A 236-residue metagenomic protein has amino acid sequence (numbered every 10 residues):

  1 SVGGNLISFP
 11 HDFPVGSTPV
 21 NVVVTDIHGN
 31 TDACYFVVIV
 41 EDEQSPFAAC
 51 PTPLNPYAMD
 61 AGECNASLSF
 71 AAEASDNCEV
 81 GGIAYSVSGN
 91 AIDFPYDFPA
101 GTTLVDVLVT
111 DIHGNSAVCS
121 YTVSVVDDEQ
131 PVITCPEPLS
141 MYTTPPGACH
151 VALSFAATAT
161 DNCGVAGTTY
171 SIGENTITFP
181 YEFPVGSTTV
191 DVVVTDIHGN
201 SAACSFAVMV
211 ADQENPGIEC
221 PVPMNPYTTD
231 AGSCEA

Functional and structural regions predicted by a protein language model:
S1-A236: Proline-threonine-serine-rich low-complexity tracts
